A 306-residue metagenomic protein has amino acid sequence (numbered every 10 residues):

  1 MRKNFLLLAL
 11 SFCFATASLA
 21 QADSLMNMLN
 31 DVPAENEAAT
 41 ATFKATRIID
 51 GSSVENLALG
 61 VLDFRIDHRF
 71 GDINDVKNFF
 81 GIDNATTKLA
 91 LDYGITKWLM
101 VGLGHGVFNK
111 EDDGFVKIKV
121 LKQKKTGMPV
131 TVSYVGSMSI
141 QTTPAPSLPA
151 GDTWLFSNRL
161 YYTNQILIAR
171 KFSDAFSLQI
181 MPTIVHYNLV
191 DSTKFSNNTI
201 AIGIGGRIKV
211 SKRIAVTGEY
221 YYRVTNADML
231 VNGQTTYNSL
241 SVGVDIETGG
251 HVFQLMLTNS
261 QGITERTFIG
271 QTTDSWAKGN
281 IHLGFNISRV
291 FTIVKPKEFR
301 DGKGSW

Functional and structural regions predicted by a protein language model:
M1-F5: Positively charged n-region of N-terminal signal peptides that target proteins for export
L6-L7, D174: General helical structural elements
L7-T16: Bacterial N-terminal signal peptides
Q21-T153, L160-N164, A169-I180, I184-N188 (+5 more regions): Transmembrane beta-barrel domains of Gram-negative outer membranes and organellar outer membranes
I180-T225: A mid-sequence, solvent-exposed acidic-amphipathic segment
